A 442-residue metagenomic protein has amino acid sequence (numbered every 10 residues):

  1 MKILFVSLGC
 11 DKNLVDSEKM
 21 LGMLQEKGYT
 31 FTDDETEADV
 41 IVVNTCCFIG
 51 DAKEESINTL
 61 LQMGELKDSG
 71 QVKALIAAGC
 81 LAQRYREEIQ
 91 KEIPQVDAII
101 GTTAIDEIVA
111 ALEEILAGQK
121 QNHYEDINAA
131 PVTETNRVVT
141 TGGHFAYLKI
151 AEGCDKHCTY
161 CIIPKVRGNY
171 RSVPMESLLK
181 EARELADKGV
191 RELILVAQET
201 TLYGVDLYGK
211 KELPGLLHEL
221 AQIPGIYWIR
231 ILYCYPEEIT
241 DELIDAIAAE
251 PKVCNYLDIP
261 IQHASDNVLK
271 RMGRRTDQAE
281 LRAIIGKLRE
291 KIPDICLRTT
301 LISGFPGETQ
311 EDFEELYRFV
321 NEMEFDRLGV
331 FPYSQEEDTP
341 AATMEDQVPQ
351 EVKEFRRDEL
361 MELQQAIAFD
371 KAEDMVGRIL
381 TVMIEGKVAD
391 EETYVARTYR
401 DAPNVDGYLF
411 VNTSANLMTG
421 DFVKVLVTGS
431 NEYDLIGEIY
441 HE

Functional and structural regions predicted by a protein language model:
M1-Y203, E242, L257, Q278-E290 (+4 more regions): Proteins enriched for Cys/Gly/acidic motifs involved in redox and nucleic-acid/cofactor modification
C47-F48, R167-G168, L207-K210, K270-T276 (+1 more regions): Short glycine-enriched, charge-decorated loop/helix-capping segments at active-site entrances that position
I57-L61, M175, G209-G215, D277 (+1 more regions): Charged helix-capping and loop-helix junction motifs
L75-A77, R84, I89, D187-E311 (+1 more regions): Conserved SAM/AdoMet-binding glycine-rich loop
I93-P94, I115-G118, K211-L213, I247-A249 (+2 more regions): Short, hinge-like loop/turn segments at secondary-structure boundaries
L178, L195, I231, I259 (+6 more regions): Conserved, mostly hydrophobic/aromatic
A197, Y233, I261-H263, T299-S303 (+6 more regions): Active-site proximal loops enriched in glycine and acidic residues that flank catalytic Cys/His/Asp and coordinate
T343-E442: Terminal RNA-binding accessory module
